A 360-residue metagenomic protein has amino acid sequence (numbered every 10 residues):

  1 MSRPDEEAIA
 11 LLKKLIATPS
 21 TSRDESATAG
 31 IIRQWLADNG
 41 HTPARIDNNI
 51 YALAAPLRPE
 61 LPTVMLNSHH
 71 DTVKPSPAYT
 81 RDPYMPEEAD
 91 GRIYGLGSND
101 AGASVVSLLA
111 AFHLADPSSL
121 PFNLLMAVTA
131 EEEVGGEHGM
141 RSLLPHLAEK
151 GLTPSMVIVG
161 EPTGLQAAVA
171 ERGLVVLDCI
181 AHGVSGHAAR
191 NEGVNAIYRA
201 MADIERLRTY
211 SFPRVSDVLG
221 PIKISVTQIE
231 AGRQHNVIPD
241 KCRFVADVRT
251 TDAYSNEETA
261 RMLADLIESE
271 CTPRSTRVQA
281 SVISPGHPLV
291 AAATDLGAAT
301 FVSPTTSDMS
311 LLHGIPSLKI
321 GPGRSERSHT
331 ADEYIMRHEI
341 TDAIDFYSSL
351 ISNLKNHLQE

Functional and structural regions predicted by a protein language model:
M1-P75, K241-V245, T259-M262, R337-T341 (+1 more regions): N-terminal helical capping/dimerization or prosegment-like subdomains of hydrolases acting on amide or phosphate bonds
R3, K74, P162-T163, D178-E360: Metal-dependent amide/peptide-bond hydrolase catalytic core, centered on the "pita-bread" metallohydrolase fold
I32, V105-A115, M140-L143, A200-D203 (+2 more regions): Buried hydrophobic packing segments
I50-A54, D90-G95, E270-C271: Generic recognition of long tandem-repeat/solenoid scaffolds
T63-L125: Active-site metal-coordination/substrate-binding segment of hydrolases, especially metallo-dependent peptidases
V64-L66, A127, I158, L318-I320: Hydrophobic/aromatic beta-strand patches that form the interior of the parallel beta-sheet core in alpha/beta enzyme
A89-G91, A111-L125, E149-T153, L207-D217 (+2 more regions): Phosphate-handling active-site elements
V105-V176: Acidic/histidine-rich catalytic neighborhood of metal-dependent amide-processing enzymes
